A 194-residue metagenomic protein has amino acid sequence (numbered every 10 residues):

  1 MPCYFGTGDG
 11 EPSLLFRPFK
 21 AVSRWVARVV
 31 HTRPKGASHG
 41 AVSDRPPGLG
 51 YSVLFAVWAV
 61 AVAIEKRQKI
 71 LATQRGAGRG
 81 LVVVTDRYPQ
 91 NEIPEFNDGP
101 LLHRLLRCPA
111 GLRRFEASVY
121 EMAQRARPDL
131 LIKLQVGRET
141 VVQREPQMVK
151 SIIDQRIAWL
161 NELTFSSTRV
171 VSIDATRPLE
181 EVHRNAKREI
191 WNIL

Functional and structural regions predicted by a protein language model:
M1-G6: Conserved catalytic segments around the Walker B and adjacent sensor/switch elements of P-loop NTPase domains
T7-R107: ATP-dependent small-molecule kinase phosphotransfer cores that center on conserved nucleotide phosphate-binding segments
A61-Q68, G111-F115, I152-R156: Soluble or luminal CAZymes and related metallo-dependent hydrolases
Q68-L71, A117-Y120, A158-L160: A generic local structural motif
Q74, M122-Q124, E162-L163: Short secondary-structure boundary/capping segments
L81, T85-N91, C108-S118, M122-V141: Conserved phosphate-donor/acceptor-positioning beta-strand/loop module used by diverse small-molecule
L102-R113, P146-S151: Short, surface-exposed loop/helix-turn segments at secondary-structure junctions that function as lids/hinges flanking
K133, R138-L194: NTP-dependent small-molecule kinase module
